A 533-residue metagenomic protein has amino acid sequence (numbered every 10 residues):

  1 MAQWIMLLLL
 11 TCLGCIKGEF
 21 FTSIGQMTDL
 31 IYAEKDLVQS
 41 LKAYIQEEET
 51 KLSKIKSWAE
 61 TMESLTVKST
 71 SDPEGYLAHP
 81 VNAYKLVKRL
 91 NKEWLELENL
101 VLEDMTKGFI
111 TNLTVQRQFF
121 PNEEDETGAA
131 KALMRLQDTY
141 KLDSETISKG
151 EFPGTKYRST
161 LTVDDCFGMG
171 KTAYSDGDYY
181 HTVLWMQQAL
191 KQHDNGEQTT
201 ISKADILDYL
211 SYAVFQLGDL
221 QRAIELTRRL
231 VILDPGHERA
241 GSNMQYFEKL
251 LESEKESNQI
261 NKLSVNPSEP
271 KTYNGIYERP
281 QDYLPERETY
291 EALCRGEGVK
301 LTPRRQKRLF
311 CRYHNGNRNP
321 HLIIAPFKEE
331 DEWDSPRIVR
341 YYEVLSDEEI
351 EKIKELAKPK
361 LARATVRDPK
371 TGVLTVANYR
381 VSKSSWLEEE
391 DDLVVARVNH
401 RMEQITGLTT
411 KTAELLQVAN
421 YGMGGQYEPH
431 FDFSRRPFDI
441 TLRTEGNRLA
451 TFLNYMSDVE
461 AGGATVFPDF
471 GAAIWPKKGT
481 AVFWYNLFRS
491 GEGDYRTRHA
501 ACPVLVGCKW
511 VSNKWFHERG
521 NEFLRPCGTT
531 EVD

Functional and structural regions predicted by a protein language model:
A2-A481, L487-D533: Fe(II)/2-oxoglutarate oxygenase catalytic core
